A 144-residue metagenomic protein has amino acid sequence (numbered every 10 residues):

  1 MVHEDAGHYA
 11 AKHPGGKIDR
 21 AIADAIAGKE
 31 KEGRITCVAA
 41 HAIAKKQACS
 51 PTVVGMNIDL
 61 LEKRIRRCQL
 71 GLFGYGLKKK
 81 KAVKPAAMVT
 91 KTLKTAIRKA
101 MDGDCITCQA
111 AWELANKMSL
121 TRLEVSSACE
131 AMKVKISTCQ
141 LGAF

Functional and structural regions predicted by a protein language model:
M1-F144: Long, charge-rich, low-complexity intrinsically disordered regions
